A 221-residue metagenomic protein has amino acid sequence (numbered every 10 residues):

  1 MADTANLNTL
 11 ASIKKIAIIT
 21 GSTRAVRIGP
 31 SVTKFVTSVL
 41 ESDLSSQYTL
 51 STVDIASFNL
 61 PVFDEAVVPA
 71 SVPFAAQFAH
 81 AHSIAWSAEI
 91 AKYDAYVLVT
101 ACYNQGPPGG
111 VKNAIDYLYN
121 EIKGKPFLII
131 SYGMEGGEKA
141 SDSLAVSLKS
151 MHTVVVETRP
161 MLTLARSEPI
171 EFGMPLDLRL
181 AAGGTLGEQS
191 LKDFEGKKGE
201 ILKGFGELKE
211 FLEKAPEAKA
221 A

Functional and structural regions predicted by a protein language model:
M1-T100, G106-N113, G199-L202, G206-E207 (+1 more regions): N-terminal beta1-alpha1-beta2 submodule of the flavodoxin-like/Rossmannoid cofactor-binding fold
A2-T9, V155-A221: Glycine-rich phosphate/pyrophosphate-binding loop and the adjoining helix
T100-A101, P126: Short, proline-centered helix/strand-breaking motifs
Y103-N104, E121: Active-site beta-alpha loop architecture of Rossmann-like, nucleotide-cofactor-dependent enzymes
N104-Q105, G136: Glycine-rich nucleotide phosphate-binding loop and flanking beta-alpha elements of Rossmann-like dinucleotide-binding
K112-K123: A short, gly/pro- and small-residue-rich
K123-P175: Short, glycine-/small-residue-rich phosphate/pyrophosphate-handling segment
